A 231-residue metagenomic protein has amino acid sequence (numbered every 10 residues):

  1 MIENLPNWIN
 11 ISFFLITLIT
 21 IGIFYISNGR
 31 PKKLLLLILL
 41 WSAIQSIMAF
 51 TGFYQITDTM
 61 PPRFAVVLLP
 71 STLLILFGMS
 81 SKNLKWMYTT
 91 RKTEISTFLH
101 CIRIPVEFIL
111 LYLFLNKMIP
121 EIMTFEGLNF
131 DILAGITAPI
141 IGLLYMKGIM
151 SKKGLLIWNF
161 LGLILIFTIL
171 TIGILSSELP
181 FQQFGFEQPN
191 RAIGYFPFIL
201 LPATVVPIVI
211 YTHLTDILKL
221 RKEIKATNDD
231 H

Functional and structural regions predicted by a protein language model:
M1-T17, I56-L68, P197-P202: Hydrophobic transmembrane alpha-helical segments in integral membrane proteins
I26, I47-I56, L110-I119, S176: Juxtamembrane "helix-exit" motif on the non-cytosolic side of transmembrane helices
S27-L39, K92-T97, S151-I157: Membrane-interfacial loop-to-transmembrane alpha-helix junctions, especially the N-terminal start
L36-Y54, P105: A generic, lipid-embedded transmembrane alpha helix
L84-S151: Membrane-proximal helix-loop-helix units in multi-pass membrane proteins
I157-T171: Hydrophobic alpha-helical membrane-insertion segments
L179-I199: Short, membrane-exposed interhelical loops at transmembrane-helix boundaries
G194-H213: Hydrophobic alpha-helical transmembrane segments
